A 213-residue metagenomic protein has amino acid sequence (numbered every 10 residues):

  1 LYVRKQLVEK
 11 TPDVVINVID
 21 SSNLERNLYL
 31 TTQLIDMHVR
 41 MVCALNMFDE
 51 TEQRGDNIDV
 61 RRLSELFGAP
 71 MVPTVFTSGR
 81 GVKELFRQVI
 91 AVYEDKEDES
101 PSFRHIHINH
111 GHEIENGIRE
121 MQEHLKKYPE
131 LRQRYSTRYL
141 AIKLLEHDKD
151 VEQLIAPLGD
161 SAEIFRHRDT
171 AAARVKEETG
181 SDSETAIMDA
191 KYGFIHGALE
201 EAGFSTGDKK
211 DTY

Functional and structural regions predicted by a protein language model:
Y2-V72: Conserved C-terminal guanine-recognition region of P-loop GTPase G domains, centered on the G4
V42, E52-D208: Alpha-helical transmembrane helix bundles of large polytopic membrane transport and channel proteins
D211-Y213: Structural and coupling elements of P-loop NTPases
